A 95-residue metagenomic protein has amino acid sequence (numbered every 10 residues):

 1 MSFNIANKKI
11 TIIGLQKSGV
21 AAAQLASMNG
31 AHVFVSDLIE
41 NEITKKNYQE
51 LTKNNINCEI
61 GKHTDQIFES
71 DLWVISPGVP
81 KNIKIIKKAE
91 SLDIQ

Functional and structural regions predicted by a protein language model:
M1-Q95: N-terminal leader/targeting and accessory segments in enzymes
